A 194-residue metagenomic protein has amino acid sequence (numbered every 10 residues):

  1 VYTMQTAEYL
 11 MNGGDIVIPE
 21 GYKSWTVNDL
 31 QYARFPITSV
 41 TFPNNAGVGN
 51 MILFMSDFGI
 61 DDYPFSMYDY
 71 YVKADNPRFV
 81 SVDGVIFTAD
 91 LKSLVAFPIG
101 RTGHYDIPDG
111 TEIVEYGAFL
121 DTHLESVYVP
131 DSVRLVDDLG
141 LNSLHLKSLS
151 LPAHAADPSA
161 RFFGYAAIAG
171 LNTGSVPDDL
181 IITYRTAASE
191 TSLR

Functional and structural regions predicted by a protein language model:
Y2-M4: A short, structured beta-strand/loop element
Y9-W25, A33-N50, G59-V85, K92 (+4 more regions): Structural signature of tandem-repeat unit edges
L53-F58, L141, R161-A166: A structural signal for leucine-rich repeat
R194: Active-site regions of enzymes building and remodeling cell-envelope glycoconjugates
